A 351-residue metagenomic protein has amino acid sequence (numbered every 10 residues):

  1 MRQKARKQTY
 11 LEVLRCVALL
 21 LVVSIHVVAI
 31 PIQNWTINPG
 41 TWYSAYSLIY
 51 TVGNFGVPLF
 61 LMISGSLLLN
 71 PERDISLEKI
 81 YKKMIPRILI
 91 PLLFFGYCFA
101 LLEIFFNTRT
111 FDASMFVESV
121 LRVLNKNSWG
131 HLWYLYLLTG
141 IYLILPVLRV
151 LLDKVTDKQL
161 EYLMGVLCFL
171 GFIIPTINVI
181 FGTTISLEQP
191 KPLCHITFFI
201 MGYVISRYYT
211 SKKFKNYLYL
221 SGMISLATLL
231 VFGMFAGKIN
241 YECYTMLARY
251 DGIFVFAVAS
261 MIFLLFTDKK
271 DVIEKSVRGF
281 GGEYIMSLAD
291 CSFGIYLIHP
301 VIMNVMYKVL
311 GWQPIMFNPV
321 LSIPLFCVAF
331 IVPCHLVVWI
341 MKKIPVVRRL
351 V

Functional and structural regions predicted by a protein language model:
M1-L170, Q313-V351: Membrane-cytosol interface segments of multi-pass membrane proteins, especially ER/Golgi lipid-handling enzymes
L20, S24-V27, G96-Y97, G165-V179 (+2 more regions): Aromatic-anchored segments of alpha-helical transmembrane domains
I32-W35, F105, I174-T183, V231-C243 (+1 more regions): Juxtamembrane "helix-exit" motif on the non-cytosolic side of transmembrane helices
A45-V57, R122-L137, N178-F198, G233-M261: Interfacial loop-to-helix transition and helix-capping segments at the boundaries of transmembrane helices
S64-L68, G140, I144, L148-L151 (+3 more regions): Transmembrane alpha-helical segments
L151-V166, V204-L229: Hydrophobic alpha-helical segments of polytopic membrane proteins
Q159-Y209: Loop-centered beta-sheet repeat module
T210-M286, F317: Alpha-helical transmembrane segments and terminal signal-anchor/GPI-anchor hydrophobic tails, characterized by long
